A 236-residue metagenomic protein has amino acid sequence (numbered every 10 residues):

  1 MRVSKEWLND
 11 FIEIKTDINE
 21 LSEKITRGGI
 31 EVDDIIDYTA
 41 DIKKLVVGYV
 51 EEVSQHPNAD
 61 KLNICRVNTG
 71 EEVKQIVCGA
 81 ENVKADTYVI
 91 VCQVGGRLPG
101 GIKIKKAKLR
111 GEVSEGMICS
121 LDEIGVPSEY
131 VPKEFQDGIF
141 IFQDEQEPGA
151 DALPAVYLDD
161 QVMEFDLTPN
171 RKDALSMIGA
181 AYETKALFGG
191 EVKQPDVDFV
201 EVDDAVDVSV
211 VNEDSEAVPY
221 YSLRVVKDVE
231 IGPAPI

Functional and structural regions predicted by a protein language model:
M1-D204: Phosphate-backbone binding interfaces of nucleic-acid-interacting proteins
K5, F188, V192-I236: Glycine/proline-enriched, intrinsically flexible loops and inter-domain linkers
